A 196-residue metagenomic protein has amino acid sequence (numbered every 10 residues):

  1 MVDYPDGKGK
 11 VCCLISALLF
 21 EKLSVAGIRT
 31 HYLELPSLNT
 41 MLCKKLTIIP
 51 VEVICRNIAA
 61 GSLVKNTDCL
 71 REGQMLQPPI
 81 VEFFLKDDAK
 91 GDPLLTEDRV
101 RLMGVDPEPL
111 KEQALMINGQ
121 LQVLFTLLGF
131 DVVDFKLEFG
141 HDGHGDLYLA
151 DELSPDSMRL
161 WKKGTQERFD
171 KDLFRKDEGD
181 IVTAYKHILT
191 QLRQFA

Functional and structural regions predicted by a protein language model:
M1-D134, G140-A196: Acidic/polar, glycine-anchored loop/turn motif associated with catalytic or activation segments that engage anionic
